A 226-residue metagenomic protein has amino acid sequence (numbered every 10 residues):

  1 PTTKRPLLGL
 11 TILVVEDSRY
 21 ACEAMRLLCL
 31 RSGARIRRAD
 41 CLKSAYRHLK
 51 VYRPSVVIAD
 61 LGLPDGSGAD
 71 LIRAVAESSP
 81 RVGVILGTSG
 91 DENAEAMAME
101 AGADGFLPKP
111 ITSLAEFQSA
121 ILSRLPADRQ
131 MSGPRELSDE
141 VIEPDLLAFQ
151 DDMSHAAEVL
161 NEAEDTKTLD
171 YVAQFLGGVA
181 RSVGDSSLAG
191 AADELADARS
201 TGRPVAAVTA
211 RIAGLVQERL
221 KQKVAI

Functional and structural regions predicted by a protein language model:
P1-L13, E136-E140, A210-I226: Non-catalytic signal-transmission and effector/linker regions of two-component phosphorelay proteins
R5-Y20, M25-C29, V57: Conserved acidic segment of CheY-like receiver
R38-V56: Acidic, metal-coordinating helix/loop segments flanking the phosphotransfer/catalytic sites of two-component signaling
D40-C41, S67-D70: Acidic catalytic/metal-coordinating carboxylates
D60: Active-site residues of response regulator receiver
A69-R81: Short amphipathic alpha-helix used as the core "switch/output" element in two-component signaling
R81-N93, A103, L107-P108: A short, hydrophobic beta-strand element within the central beta-sheet of small alpha/beta folds
S154-V208: Extended, amphipathic alpha-helices with heptad-repeat/coiled-coil or helix-bundle character that serve as
